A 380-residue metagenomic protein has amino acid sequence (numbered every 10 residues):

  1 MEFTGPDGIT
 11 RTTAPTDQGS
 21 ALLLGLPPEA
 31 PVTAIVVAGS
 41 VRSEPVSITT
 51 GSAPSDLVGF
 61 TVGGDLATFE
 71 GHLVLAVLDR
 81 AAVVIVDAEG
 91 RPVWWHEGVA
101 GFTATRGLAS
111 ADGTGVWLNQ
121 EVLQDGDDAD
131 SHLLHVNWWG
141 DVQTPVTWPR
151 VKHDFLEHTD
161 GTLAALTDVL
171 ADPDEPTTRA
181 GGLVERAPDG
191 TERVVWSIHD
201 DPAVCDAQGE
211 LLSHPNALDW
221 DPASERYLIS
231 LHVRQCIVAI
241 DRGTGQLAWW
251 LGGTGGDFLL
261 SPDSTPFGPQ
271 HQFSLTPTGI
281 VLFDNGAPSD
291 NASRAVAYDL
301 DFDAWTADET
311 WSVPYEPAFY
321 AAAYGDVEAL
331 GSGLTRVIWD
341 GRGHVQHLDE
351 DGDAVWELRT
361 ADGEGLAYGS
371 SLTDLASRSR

Functional and structural regions predicted by a protein language model:
M1-R11: Extracellular low-complexity, O-glycosylation-prone stalks/linkers
P6-G8, T16, G39-V41: Glycine-centered tight beta-turn/hairpin loop motif at sheet-sheet or coil-to-beta transitions
D17-L22: Short S/T/G- and acidic-enriched coil/turn segments that sit immediately N-terminal to beta-strands in beta-sandwich
P27-P31, I35-R380: Histidine-/acidic-rich catalytic cores in large beta-rich domains
